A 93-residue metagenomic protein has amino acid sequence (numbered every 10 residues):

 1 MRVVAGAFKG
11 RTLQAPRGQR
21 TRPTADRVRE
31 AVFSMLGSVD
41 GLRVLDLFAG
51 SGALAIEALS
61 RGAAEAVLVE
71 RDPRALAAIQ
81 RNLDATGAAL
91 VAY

Functional and structural regions predicted by a protein language model:
M1-Y93: Class I S-adenosyl-L-methionine-dependent methyltransferase catalytic core
